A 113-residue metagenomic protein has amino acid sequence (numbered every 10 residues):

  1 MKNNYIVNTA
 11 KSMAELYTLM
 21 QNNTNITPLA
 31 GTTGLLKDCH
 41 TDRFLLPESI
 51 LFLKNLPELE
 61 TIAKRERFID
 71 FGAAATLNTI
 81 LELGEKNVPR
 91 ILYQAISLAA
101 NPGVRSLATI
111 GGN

Functional and structural regions predicted by a protein language model:
M1-N113: C-terminal structural segment of proteins
